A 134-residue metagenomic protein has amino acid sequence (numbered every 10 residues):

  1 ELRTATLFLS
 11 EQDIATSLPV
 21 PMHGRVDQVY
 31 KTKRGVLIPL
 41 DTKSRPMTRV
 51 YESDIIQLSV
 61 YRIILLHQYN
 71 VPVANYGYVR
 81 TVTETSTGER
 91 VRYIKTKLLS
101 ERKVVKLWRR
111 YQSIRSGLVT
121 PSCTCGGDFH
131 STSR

Functional and structural regions predicted by a protein language model:
L2, L7, V36, I56 (+1 more regions): A broad structural signal for short, well-ordered beta-strand segments within beta-sheet-rich domains
L2-R34: Active-site metal-binding core of divalent-cation-utilizing nuclease and nuclease-like domains
R3-L7, L40-P46, I94-T96: Generic detector of short, locally flexible boundary/turn motifs and exposed helical patches
F8-P21, H67-R134: Metal-dependent nuclease catalytic regions and adjoining charged, substrate-binding loops involved in nucleic-acid end
M22-T48, Q57-Y61: Conserved catalytic cores of phosphodiester-cleaving nucleases, focusing on short active-site segments
V29, L58-R62, K97-S100, S113: Short, low-complexity, polar/charged sequence segments that are solvent-exposed and flexible
R49-I56, L99: Short alpha-helix boundary/capping segments
S53-I64, V71-N75: Basic, amphipathic alpha-helical patches used to engage nucleic acids or provide basic targeting signals, exemplified
